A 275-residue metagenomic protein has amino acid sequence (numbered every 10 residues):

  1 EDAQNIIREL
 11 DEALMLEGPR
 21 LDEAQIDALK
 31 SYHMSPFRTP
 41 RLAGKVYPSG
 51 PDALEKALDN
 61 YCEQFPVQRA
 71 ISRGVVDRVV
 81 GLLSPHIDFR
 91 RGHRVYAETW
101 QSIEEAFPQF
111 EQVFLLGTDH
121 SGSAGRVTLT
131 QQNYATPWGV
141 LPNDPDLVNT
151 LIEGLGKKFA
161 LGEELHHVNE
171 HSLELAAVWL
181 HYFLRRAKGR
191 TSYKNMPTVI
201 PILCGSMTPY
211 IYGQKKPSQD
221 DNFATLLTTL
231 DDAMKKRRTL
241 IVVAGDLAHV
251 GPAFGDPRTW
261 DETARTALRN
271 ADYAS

Functional and structural regions predicted by a protein language model:
E1-L42: Long, charge-rich, low-complexity alpha-helical segments
P36-S275: Active-site histidine-anchored catalytic micro-motif
